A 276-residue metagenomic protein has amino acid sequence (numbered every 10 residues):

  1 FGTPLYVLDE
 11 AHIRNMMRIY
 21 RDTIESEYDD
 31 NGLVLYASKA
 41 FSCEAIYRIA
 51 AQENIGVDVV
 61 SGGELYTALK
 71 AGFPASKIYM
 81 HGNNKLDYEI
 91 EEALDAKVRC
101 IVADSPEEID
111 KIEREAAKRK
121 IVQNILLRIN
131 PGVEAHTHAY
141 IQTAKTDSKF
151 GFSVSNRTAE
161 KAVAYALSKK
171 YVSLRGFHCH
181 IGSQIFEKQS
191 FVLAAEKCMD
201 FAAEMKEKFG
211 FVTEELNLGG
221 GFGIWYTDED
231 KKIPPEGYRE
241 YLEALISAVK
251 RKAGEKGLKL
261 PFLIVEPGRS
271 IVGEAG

Functional and structural regions predicted by a protein language model:
F1-N124, E160, A164, S168-S173 (+2 more regions): A charged N-terminal "starter" segment
G2-P4, D95-C100, A139-S153, E187-F191 (+1 more regions): Glycine-rich tight-turn/loop motif centered on a GG-T
E10, R14, D87, P106 (+4 more regions): Non-membrane alpha-helical structural segments and their capping/turn regions in soluble enzymes
K39, F177, E266: Active-site glycine-centered loops adjacent to acidic/histidine catalytic or metal-binding residues that shape
S42-I46, E64-Y66, D87-E89, P131-D147 (+2 more regions): Conserved radical SAM core fold
V60-G63, H81-K85, V122-Q142, V172-C179 (+1 more regions): Non-cysteine beta-strand/loop elements that form the S-adenosyl-L-methionine
I129, E134-R175, C179, K188-A202: Active-site/ligand-binding-proximal alpha/beta "capping" segment
S183-G276: C-terminal active-site-proximal or functional interface alpha/beta core segments in diverse enzymes
